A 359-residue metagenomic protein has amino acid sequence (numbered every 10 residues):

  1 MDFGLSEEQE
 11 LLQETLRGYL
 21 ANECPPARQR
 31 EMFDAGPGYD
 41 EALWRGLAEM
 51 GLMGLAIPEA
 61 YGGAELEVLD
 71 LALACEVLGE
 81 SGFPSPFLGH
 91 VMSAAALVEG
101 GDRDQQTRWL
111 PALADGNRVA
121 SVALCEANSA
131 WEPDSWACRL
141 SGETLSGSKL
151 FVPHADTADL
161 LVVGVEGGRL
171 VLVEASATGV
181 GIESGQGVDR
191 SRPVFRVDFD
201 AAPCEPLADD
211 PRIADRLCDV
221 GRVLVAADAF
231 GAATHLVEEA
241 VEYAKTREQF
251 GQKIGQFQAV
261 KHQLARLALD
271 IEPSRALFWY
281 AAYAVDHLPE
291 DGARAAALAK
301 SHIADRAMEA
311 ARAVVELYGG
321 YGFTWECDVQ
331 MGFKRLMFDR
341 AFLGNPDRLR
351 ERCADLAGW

Functional and structural regions predicted by a protein language model:
M1-G82, G100-Q105, A112, G116 (+2 more regions): Alpha-helical interface subdomain recognition
G82-F87, K149, G187: Active-site PLP-lysine loop of aminotransferase-like
P84-D104: N-terminal glycine-rich flavin-associated loop
S93, G116-R118, D134-W136, D156-D159 (+5 more regions): A generic structural signal for well-ordered coil/turn residues at beta-strand boundaries that shape enzyme active-site
G116-A127, V163: A short, Trp-centered hydrophobic/proline-enriched beta-strand micro-motif
A123, S146-V180: A short core secondary-structure module
W131-S135, F151-P153, A175-P206: Flexible, small-/acidic-enriched active-site or ligand-binding loops
C138-L140: A structural signal for short hydrophobic beta-strand segments in well-ordered beta-sheet cores
